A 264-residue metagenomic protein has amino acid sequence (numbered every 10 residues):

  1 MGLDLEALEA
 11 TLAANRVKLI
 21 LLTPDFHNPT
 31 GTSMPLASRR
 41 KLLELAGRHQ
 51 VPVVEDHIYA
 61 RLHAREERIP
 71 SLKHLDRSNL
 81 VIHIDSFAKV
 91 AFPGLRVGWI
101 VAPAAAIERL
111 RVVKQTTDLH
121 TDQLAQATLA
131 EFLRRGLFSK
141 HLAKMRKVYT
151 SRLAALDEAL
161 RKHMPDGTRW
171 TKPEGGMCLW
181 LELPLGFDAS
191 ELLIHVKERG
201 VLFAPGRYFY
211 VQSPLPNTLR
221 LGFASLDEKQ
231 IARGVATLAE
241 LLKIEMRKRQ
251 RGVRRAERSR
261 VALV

Functional and structural regions predicted by a protein language model:
M1-V264: PLP-dependent class I/II
